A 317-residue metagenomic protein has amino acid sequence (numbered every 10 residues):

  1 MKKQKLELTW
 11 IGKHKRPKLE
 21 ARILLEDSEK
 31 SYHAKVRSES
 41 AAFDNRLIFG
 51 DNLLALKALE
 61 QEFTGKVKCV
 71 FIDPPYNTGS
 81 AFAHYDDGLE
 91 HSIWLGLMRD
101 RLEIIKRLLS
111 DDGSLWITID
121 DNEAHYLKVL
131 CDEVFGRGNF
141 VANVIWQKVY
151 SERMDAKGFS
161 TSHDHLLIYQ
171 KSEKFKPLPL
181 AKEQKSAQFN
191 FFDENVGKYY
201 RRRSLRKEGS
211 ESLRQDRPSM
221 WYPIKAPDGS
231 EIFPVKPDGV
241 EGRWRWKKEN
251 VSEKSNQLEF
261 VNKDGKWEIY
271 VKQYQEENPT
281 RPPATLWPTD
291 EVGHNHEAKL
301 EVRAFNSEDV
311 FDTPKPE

Functional and structural regions predicted by a protein language model:
M1-F71, T78-D100, I104: DnaQ-like (DEDDh/DEDDy) 3′-5′ exonuclease domain used for proofreading and 3′-end trimming on nucleic acids
K3, S172-A304: Active-site-adjacent helix-turn-beta-strand microarchitecture at beta-sheet edges that either contains or buttresses
A41-A42, R46-L54, A58, H296-E317: Glycine-rich adenosyl-nucleotide cofactor-binding module
Y76-A83, H294-K299: Short acidic/His/Gly/Ser-rich catalytic and metal-binding motifs that mark active-site loops of diverse hydrolases
H91-I145: Conserved Class I SAM-dependent methyltransferase catalytic core
A142-G158: Short, surface-exposed recognition loops and adjoining beta-strand edges that mediate ligand/DNA contacts, enriched
F159-F175: Core SAM-dependent methyltransferase catalytic element
